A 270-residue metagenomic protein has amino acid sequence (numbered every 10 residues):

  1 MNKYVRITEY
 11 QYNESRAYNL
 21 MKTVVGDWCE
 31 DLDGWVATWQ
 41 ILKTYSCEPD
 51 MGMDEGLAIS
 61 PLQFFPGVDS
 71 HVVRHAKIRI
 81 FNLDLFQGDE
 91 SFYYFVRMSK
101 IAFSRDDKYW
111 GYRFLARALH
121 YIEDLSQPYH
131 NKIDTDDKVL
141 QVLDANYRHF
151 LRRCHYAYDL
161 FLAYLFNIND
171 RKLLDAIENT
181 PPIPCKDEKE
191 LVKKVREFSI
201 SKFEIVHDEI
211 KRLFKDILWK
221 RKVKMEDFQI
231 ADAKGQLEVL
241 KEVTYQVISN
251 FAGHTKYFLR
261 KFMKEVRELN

Functional and structural regions predicted by a protein language model:
M1-S104, R113, N131-N270: N-terminal, motif-rich segments that launch catalysis or mediate targeting to/interaction with membranes, typified by
W110-K132: Active-site alpha-helical segments that house and flank conserved acidic catalytic motifs for diphosphate chemistry
